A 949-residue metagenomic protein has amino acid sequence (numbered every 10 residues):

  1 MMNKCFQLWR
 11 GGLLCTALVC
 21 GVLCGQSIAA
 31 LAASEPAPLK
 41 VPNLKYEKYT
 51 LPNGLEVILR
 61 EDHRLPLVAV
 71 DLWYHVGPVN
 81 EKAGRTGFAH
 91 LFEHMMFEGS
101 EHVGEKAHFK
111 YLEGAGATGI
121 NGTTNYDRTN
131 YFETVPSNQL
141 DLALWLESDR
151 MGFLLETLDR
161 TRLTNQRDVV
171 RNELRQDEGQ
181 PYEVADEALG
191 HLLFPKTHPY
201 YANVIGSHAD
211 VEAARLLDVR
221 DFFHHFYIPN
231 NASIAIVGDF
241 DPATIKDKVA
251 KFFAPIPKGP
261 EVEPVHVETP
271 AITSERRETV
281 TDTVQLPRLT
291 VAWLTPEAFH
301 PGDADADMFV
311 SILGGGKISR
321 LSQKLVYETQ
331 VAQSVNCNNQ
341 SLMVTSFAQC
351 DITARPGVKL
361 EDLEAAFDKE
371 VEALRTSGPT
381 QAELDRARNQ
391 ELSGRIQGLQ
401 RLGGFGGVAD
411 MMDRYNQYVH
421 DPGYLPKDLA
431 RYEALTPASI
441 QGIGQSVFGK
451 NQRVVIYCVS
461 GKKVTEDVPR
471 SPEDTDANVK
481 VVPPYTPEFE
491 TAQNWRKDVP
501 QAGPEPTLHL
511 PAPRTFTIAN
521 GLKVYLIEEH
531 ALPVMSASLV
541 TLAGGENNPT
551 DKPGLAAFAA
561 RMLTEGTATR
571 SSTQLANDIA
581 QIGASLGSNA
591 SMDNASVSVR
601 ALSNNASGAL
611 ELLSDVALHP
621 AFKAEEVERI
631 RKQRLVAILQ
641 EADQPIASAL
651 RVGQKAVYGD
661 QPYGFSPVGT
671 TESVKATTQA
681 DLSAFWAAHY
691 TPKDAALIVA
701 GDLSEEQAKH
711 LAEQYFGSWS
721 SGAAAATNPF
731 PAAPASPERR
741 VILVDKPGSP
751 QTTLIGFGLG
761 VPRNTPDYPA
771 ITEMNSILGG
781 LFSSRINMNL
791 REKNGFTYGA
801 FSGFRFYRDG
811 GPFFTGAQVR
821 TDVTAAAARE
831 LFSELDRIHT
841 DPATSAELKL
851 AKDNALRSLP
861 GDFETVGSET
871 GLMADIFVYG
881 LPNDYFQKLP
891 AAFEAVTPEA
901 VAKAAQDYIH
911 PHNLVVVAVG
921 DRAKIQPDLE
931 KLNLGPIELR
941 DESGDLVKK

Functional and structural regions predicted by a protein language model:
M1-T16, C24-G25: Bacterial N-terminal signal peptides that target proteins for export
C5, G21, S27-I58, D241-T281 (+10 more regions): Proteolytic maturation boundary segments
I58-R60, L65-A83, G87-L91, K106-F153 (+15 more regions): M16 family metallopeptidases and their MPP-like homologs
A83, M95-V103: Metal-associated gating/positioning segment near the N- to mid-region
F88-M96, F309, F558-A559, M774: Active-site His/Glu-centered metal-binding helix of metallohydrolases
R160, R167, R220-F252, Q452 (+5 more regions): Non-catalytic, conformational "gating/processing" segments within enzyme and secreted inhibitor domains
V169-D177, E268-D282, R388-G398, A601 (+3 more regions): Short, conserved secondary-structure transition motifs
D210-R215, V219, V674-T678, L682 (+1 more regions): Alpha-helical scaffold elements lining the catalytic groove of polysaccharide deacetylases
